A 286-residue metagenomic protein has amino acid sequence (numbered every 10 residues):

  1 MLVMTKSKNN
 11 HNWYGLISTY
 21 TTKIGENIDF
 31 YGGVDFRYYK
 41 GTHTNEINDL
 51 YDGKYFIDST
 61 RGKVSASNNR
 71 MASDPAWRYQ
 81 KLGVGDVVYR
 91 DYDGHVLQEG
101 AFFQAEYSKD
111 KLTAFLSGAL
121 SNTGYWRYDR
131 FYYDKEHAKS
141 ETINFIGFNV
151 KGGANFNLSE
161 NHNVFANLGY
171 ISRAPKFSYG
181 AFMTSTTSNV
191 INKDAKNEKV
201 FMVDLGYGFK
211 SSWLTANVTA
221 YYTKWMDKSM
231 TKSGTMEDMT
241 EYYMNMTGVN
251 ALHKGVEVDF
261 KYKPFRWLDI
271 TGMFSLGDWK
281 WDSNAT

Functional and structural regions predicted by a protein language model:
L2-K6, G15, T19, K54 (+7 more regions): Extracellular loop and loop/strand-boundary signature of outer-membrane beta-barrel proteins
V3, D29-S159, Y179, T184-S185: Signature of Gram-negative outer-membrane beta-barrel scaffolds
H11-I17, V96-F102, F145-V150, N163 (+5 more regions): Transmembrane beta-barrel architecture of outer-membrane proteins
L16-T22, G32, A101-Y107, G152-F156 (+3 more regions): Residues on the lipid-exposed face of transmembrane beta-strands in outer-membrane beta-barrel proteins
N27-F30, K111-A114, N161-V164, W213-A216 (+1 more regions): Repeated loop/turn-to-beta-strand initiation elements of outer-membrane beta-barrel proteins
F36-T42, K109-K111, L120-G124, L168-A174 (+5 more regions): Transmembrane beta-strands of outer-membrane beta-barrel pores
G124-F131, T142, N155-V203, T215 (+2 more regions): Surface-exposed extracellular loop regions of Gram-negative outer-membrane beta-barrel proteins, predominantly
Y222-K224, N245-T286: Gram-negative outer-membrane beta-barrel transporters
